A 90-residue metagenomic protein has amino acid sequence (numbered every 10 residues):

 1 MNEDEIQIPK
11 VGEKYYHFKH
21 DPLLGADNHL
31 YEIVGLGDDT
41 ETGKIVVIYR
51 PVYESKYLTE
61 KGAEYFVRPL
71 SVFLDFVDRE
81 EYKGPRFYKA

Functional and structural regions predicted by a protein language model:
M1-V11: Mixed-charge, Lys/Arg-rich low-complexity intrinsically disordered regions
K10-G25: Short aromatic-glycine motifs in intrinsically disordered, low-complexity regions
V11, H29, I45: Residues that flank catalytic or metal-binding motifs in active/ligand-binding sites
G25-D38: Short beta-strand-centered aromatic/proline hotspots
G35-L70: Basic/aromatic-rich interaction segments and small domains that mediate binding to polyanionic partners
L58-A90: Intrinsically disordered, low-complexity, charged/polar segments
